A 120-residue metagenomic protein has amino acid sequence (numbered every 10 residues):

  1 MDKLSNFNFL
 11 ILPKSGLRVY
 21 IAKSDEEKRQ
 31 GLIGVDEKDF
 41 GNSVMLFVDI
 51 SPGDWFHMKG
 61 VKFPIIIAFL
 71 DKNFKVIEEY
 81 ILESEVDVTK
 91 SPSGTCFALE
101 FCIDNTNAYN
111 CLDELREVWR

Functional and structural regions predicted by a protein language model:
M1-R120: Compact, glycine-rich, soluble single-domain proteins
